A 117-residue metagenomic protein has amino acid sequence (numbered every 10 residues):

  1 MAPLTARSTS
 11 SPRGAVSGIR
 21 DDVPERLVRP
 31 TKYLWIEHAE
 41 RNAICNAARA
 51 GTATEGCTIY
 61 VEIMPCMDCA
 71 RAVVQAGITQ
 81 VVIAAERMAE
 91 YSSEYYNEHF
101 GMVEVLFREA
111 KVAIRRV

Functional and structural regions predicted by a protein language model:
M1-V117: Zinc-dependent deaminase catalytic domain
